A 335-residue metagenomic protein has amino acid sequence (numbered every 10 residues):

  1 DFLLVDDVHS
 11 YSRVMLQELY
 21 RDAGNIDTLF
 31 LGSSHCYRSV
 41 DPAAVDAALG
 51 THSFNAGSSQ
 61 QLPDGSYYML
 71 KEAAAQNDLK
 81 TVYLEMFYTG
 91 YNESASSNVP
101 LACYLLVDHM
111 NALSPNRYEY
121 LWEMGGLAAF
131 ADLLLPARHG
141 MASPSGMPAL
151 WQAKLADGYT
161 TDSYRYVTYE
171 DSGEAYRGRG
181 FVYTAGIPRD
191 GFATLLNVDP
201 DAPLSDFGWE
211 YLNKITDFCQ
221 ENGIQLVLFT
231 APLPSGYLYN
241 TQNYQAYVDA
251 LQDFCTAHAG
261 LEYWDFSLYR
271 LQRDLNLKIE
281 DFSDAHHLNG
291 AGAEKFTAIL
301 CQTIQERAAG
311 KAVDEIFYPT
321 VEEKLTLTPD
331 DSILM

Functional and structural regions predicted by a protein language model:
D1-D27, D314-M335: N-terminal secretory targeting modules
N25-D27, G50-H52, D78-T81, E221-V227 (+1 more regions): Loop/turn elements at helix/coil->beta-strand transitions in domains of secreted/extracellular proteins
T28-G32, F282: Short hydrophobic beta-strand that contains or immediately precedes a catalytic carboxylate
L31, H35-Y120: Membrane-embedded segments
R38, G90-S94, S143, S235-L238 (+1 more regions): Short catalytic/ligand-binding loop motif for oxyanion handling, primarily in non-cytosolic enzymes, centered on
L101-N222, V313-M335: Secreted/periplasmic serine-hydrolase-like ester/acetyl group-modifying domain
T216-N243: Active-site segments of SGNH/GDSL-like serine hydrolases that catalyze O-acetyl group transfer/hydrolysis on lipids
T241-N243, Y247-M335: C-terminal regions of proteins
